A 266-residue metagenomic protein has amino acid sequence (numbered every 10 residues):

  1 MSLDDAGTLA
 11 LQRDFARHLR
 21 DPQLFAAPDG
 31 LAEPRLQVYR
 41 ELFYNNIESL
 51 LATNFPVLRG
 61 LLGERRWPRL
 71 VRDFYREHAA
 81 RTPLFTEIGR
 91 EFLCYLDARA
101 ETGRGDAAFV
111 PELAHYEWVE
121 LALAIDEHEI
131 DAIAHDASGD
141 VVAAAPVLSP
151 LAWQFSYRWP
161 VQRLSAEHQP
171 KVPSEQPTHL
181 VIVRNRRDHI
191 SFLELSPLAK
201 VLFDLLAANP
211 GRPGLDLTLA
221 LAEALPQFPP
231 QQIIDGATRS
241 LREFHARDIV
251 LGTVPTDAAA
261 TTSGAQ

Functional and structural regions predicted by a protein language model:
M1-A137, L193-Q266: Long, charge-rich, low-complexity alpha-helical segments
E120-P170: A glycine-rich beta-turn/hairpin centered on an aromatic-Pro dipeptide
P150-A208: Low-complexity, glycine/alanine/valine/leucine- and proline-rich hydrophobic stretches
